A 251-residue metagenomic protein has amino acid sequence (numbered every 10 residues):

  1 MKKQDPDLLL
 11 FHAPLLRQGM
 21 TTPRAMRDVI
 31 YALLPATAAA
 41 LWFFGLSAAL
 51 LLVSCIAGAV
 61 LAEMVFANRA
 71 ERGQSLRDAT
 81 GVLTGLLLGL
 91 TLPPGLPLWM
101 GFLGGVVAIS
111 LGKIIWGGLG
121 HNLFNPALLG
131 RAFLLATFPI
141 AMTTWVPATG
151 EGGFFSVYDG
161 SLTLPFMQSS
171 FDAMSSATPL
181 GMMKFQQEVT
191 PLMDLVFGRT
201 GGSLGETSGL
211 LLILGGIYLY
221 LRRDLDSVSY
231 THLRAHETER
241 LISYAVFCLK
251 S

Functional and structural regions predicted by a protein language model:
M1-I56, V60: N-terminal signal-anchor module of multipass membrane proteins
A32-P35, S54-E63, G81, G85 (+4 more regions): Alpha-helical transmembrane segments in multi-pass membrane proteins
F44-G73, R77-L83: Membrane helical hairpin/interfacial module
A62-R72, S110-G120, L214-R222: C-terminal ends of transmembrane helices
T84-G152: A generic, well-ordered mixed alpha/beta core segment in the N-terminal half of proteins
H121, P126-L212: Long hydrophobic alpha-helical segments that form multi-pass transmembrane helix bundles in integral membrane proteins
L219-R234, S243: Alpha-helical transmembrane segments
H232, E239-S251: Single conserved hydrophobic/aromatic residue that forms the stacking wall/gate of nucleotide- or nucleobase-binding
